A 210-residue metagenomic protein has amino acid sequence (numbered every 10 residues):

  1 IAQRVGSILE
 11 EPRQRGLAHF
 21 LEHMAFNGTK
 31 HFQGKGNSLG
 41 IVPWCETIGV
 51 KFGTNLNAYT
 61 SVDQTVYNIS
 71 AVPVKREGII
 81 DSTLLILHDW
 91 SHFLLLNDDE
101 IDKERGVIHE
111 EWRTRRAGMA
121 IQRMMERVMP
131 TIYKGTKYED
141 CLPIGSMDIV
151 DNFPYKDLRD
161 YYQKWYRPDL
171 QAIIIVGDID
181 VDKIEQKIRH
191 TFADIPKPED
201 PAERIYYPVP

Functional and structural regions predicted by a protein language model:
I1-S70, Y133, E139-I144: M16/MPP (pitrilysin/insulinase) zinc-metallopeptidase core fold and M16-derived inactive scaffolds
G6-E11, V74-E77, N97, V181-D182: Short beta-strands and strand-coil junctions in structured, solvent-facing domains, enriched
F20, M24-T29, A58-D63, I79-I86 (+3 more regions): Scaffold signal of the M16-like zinc-metallopeptidase fold and its non-catalytic homologs
N27-H31, I69-E104: M16/insulysin-pitrilysin zinc metalloprotease superfamily fold
N37-P43, L95-R113, D180, E199-P210: Acidic/histidine-enriched alpha-helical segments
N68-A71, I149, I175: Short, well-ordered beta-strand elements within core beta-sheets of diverse protein domains
A172-P210: An aromatic/glycine/proline-enriched structural segment found at the starts of mature extracellular/organellar domains
